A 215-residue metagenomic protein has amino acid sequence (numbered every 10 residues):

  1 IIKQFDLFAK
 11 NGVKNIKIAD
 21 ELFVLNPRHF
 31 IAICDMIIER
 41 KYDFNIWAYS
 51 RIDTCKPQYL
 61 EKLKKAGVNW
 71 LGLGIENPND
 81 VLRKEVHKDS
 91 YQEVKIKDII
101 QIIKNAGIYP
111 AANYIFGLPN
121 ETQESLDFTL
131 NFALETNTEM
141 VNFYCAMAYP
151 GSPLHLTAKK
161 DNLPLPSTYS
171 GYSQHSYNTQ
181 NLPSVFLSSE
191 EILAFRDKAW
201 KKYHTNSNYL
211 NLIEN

Functional and structural regions predicted by a protein language model:
L7, V24-E214: A structural motif corresponding to the C-terminal lobe/cap of the Radical SAM core domain
A19-F23: Glycine-rich Rossmann NAD(P)(H)-binding loop
